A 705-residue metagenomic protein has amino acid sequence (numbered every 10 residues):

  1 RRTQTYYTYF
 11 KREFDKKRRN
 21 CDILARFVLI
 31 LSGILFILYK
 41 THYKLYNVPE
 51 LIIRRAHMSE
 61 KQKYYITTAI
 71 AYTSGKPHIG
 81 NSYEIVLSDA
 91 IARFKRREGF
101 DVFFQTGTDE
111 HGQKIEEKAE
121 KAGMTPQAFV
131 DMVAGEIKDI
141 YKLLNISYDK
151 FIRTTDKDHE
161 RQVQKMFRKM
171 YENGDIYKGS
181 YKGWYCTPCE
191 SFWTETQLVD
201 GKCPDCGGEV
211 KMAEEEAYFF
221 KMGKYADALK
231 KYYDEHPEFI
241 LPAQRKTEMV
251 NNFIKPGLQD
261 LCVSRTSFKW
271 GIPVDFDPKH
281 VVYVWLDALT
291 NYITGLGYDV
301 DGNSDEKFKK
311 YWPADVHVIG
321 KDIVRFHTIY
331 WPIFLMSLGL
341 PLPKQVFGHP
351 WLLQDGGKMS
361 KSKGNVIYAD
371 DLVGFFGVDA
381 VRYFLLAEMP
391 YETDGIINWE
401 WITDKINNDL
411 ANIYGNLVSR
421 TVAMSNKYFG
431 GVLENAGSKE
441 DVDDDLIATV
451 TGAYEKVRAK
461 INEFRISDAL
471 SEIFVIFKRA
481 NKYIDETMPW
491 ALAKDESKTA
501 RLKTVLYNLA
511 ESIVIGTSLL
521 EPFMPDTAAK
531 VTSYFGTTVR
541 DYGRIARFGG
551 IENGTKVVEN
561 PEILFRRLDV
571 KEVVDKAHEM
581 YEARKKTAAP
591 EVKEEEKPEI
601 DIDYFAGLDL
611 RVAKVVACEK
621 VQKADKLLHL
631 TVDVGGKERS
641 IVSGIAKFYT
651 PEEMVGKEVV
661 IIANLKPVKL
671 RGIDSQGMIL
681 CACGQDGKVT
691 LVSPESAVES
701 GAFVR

Functional and structural regions predicted by a protein language model:
L35-H57: Short, Lys/Arg-enriched N-terminal segments with co-localized hydrophobic residues within the first ~10-30 amino acids
S59-T106, D158-Q162, A213-K427, S471-I473: Structured secondary-structure scaffolds
S59-V133, I152-F167, E172, C189 (+5 more regions): N-terminal catalytic cores of NTP/NDP-binding nucleotidyl/phosphoryl-transfer enzymes
N173-A226: Cys/His-rich short segments
K178, W401-S438, T449-V557, I662: Helix-rich, typically C-terminal accessory recognition domains appended to large enzymatic cores
V531, F535-Y604: Intrinsic disorder at enzyme termini
K586-R705: Phosphate-backbone binding interfaces of nucleic-acid-interacting proteins
